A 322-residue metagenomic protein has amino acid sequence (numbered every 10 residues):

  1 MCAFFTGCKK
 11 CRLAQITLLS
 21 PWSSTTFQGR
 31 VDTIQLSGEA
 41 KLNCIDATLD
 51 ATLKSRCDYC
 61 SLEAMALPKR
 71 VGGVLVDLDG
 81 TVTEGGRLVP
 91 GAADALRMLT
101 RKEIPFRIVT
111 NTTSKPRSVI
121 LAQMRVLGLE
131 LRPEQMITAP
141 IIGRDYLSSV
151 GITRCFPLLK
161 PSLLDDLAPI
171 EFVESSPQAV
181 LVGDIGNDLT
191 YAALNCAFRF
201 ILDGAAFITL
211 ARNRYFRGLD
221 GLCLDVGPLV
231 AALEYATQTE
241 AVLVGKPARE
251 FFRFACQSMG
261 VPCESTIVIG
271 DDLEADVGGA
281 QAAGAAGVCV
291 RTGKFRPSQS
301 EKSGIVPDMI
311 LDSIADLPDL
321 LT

Functional and structural regions predicted by a protein language model:
C2, K10, A14-I16, T26-D50 (+1 more regions): N-terminal amphipathic/hydrophobic targeting modules at extreme N-termini, encompassing cleavable Sec/SRP-type signal
C57-L78, T83-I104, T113-I137, I141-T322: Asp-based, Mg2+/Mn2+-dependent phosphohydrolase catalytic module
